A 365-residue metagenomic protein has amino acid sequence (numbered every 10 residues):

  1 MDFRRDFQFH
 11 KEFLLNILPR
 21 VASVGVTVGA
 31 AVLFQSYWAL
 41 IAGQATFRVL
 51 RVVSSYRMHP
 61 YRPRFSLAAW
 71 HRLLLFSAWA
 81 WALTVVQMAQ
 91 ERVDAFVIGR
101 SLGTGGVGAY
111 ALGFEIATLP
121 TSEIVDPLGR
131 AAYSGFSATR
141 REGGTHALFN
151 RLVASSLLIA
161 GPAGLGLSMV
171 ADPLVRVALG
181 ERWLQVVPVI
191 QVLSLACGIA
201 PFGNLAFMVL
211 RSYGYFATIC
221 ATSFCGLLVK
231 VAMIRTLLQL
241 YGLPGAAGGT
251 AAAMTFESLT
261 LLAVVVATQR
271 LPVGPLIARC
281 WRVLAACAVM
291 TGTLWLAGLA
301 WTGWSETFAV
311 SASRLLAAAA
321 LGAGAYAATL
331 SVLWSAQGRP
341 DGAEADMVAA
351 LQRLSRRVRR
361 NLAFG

Functional and structural regions predicted by a protein language model:
M1-R4, L15-T27, A39-Y56, L83 (+7 more regions): Short runs within selected transmembrane alpha-helices of multi-pass transporters and secretion channels
D6, L33-F34, A89, S101-T104 (+3 more regions): Helix-loop interface residues and adjacent transmembrane-helix termini in multi-pass membrane transporters, primarily
H10, L14-L15, V53-E91, A95 (+2 more regions): Interhelical loop/hinge segments that connect adjacent transmembrane helices in multipass membrane
V28, T84-R92, L165, V231-R235 (+1 more regions): Hydrophobic alpha-helical transmembrane segments in multi-pass integral membrane proteins
R72-F76, A80, F96-T118, H146-L148 (+3 more regions): Interfacial/gating helices of multi-pass transporter permease domains
A109-F224: Specific pore-lining/lateral-gate transmembrane helices of multi-pass inner-membrane transport and insertion machines
G164-E181, R235-T236, L240, L296-W304: Short membrane-interface helical motifs at transmembrane helix boundaries in multi-pass membrane transporters
A263-V266, L271, W295-G365: Membrane-proximal transmembrane or re-entrant/amphipathic helices at the cytosolic face
